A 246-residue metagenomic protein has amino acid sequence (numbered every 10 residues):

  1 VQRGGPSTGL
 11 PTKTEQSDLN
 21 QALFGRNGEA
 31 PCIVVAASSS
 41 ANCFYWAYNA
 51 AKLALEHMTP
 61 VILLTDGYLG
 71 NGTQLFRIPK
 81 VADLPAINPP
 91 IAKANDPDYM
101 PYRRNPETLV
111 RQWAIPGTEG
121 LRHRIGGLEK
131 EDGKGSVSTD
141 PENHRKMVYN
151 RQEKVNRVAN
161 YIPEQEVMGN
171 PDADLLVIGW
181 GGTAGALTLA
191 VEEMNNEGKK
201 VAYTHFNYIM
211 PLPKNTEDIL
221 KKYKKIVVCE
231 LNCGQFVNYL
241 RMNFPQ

Functional and structural regions predicted by a protein language model:
V1-E29, N238, M242-N243: Flexible glycine/proline-rich, aromatic-decorated loop/lid segments
G5-G9, V34-A37, M147-R151, G198-K200: N-terminal start-of-chain detector that recognizes signal peptides and the immediate post-cleavage beginning
G5-T8, N42-C43, G70-T73: Short, well-ordered, mixed-charge alpha-helical segments that flank or form enzyme active sites
P11-E15, S40-N42, V155-R157, F206: A short linear-motif detector with a strong N-terminal bias
T12-T14, P31-V35, K134-V137, I209-P211: Short, exposed beta-strand "edge-strand" segments with a Pro/Gly-rich flavor and a Y/T-containing core
E29-A36, D172-L175: Glycine- and acidic
C32-K52: Active-site/ligand-binding-proximal alpha/beta "capping" segment
W46, A51-Q246: Flexible, low-complexity linker and terminal segments
